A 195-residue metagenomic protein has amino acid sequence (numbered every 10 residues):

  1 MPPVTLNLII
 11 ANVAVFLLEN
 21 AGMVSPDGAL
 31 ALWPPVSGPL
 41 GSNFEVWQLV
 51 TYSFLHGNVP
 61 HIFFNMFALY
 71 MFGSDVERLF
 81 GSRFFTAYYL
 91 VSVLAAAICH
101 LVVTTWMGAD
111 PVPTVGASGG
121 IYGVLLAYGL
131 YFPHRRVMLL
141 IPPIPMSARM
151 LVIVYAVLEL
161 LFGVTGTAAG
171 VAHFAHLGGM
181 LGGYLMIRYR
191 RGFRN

Functional and structural regions predicted by a protein language model:
M1-N195: A detector for small-residue-rich transmembrane helices and their helix-helix packing motifs
